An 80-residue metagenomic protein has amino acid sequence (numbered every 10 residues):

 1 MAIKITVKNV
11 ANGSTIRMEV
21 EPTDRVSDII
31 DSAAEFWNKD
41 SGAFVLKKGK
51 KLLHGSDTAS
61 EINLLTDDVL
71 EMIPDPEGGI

Functional and structural regions predicted by a protein language model:
M1-I80: Ubiquitin system architectures
